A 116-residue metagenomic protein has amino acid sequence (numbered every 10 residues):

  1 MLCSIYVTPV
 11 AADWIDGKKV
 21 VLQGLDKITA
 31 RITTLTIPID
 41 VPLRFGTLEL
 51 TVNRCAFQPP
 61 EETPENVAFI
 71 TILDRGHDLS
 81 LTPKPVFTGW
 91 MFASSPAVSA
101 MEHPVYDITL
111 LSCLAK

Functional and structural regions predicted by a protein language model:
M1-L2, C113: A mid-sequence interfacial segment
L2-P9: C-terminal segment of classical bacterial N-terminal signal peptides
P9-K116: N- and C-terminal low-complexity/disordered segments
